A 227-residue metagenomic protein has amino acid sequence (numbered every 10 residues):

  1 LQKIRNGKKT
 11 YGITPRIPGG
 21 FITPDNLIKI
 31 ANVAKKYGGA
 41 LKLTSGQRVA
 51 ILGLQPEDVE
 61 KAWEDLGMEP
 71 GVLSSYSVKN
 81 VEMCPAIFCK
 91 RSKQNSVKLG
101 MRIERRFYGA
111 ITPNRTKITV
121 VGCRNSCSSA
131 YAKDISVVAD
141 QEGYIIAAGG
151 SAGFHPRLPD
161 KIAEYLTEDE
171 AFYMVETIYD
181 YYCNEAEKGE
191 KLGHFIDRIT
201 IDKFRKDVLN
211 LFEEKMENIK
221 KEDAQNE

Functional and structural regions predicted by a protein language model:
L1-K3, I201-E227: N-terminal charge/polar-biased segments
L1-Y11, I22: Intrinsically disordered, low-complexity polar/charged tails and linkers
I13-Q141: Small-residue-enriched alpha-helical segments and adjacent helix-cap loops that form tight helix-helix packing
V33-Y37, M68-E69, R106-A110, T177 (+2 more regions): Change "in soluble alpha/beta enzymes" to "in soluble alpha/beta proteins
G39-S45, T112-T116, N184-R198, E217-Q225: Flexible, glycine/charged-enriched surface loops at secondary-structure junctions
G109-I111, I145-L158, M216-I219, D223-A224: Short, conserved aromatic-histidine micro-motifs
V120-N125, H194-D202: A glycine-rich phosphate-binding loop feature that marks nucleotide/adenosyl-phosphate handling sites
G122, Y131-K191, R205: Mobile "lid/hinge" segments at catalytic clefts and subdomain interfaces of large enzymes
